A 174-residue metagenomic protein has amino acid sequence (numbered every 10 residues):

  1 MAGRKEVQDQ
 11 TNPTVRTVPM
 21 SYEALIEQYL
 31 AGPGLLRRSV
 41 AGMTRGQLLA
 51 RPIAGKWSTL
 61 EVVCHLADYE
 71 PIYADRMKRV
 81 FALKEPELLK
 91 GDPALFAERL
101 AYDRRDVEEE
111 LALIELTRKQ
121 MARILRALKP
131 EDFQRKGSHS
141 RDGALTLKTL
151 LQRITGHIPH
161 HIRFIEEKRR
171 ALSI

Functional and structural regions predicted by a protein language model:
A2-P13, L49-P93, A122, Q134-I174: Short, contiguous alpha-helical
T14-R45, D68-R79, R153-G156: Alpha-helical bundle segments that constitute or directly flank the non-heme di-iron/ferroxidase center
T17-S21, K56-T59, F96-E110, R141-T149: Acidic/His metal-coordination segments adjacent to aromatic residues that form catalytic metal sites in metalloenzymes
A24, A31, C64, L88-K90 (+1 more regions): Short linear motifs at secondary-structure transitions and domain/linker junctions
Q28-S39, A97-Q134, I154: Acidic/histidine-rich alpha-helical segments that form the ligand environment of transition-metal centers
